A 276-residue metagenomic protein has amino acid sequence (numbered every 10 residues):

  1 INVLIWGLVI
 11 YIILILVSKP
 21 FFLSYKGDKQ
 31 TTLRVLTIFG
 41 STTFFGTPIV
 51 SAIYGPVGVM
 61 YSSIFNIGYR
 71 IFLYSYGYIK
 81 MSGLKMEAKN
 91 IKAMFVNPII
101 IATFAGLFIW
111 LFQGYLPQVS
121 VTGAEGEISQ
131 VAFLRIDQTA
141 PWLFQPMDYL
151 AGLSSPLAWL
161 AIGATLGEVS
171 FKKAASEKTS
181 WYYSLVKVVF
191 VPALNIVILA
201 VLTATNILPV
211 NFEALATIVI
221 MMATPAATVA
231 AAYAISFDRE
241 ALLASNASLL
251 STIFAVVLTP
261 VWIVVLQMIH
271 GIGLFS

Functional and structural regions predicted by a protein language model:
I1-S276: Alpha-helical transmembrane segments of multi-pass small-molecule/ion transporters
